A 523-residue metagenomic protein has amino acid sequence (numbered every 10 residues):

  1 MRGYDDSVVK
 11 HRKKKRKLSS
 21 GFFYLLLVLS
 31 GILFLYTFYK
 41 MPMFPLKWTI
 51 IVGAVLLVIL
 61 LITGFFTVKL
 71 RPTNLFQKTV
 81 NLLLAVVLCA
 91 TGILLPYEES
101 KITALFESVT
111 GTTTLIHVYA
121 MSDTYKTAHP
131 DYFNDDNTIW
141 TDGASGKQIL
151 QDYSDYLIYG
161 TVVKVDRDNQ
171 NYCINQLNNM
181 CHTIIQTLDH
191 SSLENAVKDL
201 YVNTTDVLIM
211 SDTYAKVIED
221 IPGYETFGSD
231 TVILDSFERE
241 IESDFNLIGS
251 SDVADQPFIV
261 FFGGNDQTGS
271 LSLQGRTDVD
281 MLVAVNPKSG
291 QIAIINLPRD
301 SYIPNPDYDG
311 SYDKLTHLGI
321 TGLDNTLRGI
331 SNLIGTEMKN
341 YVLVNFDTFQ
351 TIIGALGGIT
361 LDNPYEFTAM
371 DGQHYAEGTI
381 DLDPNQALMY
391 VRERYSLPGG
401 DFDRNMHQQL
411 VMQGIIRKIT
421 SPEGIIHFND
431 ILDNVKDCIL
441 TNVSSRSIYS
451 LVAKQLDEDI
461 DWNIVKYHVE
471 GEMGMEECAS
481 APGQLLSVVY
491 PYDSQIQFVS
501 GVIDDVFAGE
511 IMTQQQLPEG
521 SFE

Functional and structural regions predicted by a protein language model:
M1-R16: Terminal targeting segments of Actinobacterial cell-envelope proteins
L18-T67: Membrane-embedded alpha-helical segments of integral membrane proteins
K40, C89-E107: Membrane-interface motif at the C-terminal end of an N-terminal transmembrane signal
F66-L75: Cytoplasmic membrane-interface regions of multi-pass membrane proteins
N74-Y97: Internal/C-terminal transmembrane anchor helices
T103-D212, K216-E523: Non-catalytic, solvent-exposed segments at the cell envelope interface
